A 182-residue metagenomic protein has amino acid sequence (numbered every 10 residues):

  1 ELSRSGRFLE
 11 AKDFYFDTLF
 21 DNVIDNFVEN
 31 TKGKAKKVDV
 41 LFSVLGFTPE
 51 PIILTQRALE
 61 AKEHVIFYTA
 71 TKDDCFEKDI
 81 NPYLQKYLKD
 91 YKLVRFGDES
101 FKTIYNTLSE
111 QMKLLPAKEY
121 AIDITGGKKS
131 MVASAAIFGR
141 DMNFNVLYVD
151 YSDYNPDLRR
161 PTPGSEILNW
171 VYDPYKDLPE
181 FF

Functional and structural regions predicted by a protein language model:
E1-Y120, S130-F182: Long, low-complexity, Lys/Arg-enriched
I124: Conserved SAM-binding loop
G127: Conserved TIR/SEFIR loop-to-helix hotspot centered on a Trp-containing motif with a nearby acidic residue
